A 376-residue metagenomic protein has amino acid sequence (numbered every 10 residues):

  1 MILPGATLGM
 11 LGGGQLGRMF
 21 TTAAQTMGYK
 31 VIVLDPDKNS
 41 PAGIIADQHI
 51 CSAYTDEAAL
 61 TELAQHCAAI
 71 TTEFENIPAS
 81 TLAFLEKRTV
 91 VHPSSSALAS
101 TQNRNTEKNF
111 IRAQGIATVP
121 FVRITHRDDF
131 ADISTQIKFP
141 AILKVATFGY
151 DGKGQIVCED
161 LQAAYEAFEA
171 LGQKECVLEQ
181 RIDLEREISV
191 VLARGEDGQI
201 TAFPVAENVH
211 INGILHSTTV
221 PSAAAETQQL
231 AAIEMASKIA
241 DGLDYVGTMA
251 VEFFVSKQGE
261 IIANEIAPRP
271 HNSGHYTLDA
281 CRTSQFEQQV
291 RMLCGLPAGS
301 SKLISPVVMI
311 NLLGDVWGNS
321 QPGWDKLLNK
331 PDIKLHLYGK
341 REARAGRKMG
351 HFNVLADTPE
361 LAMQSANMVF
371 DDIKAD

Functional and structural regions predicted by a protein language model:
M1-N109, D128, V369: ATP-binding N-terminal substructure of ATP-dependent carboxylate-amine bond-forming enzymes
P4, R291-D376: Peripheral (often C-terminal) accessory segments that flank ATP-dependent C-N-forming ligase machineries
G28, C67-A68, K138, G172 (+1 more regions): Residue-level detector of structured alpha->beta connecting loops
A42-G43, A146-F148, A343-R347: Short, flexible turn/loop "capping" segments at secondary-structure junctions
S100-S189, A193-N212, H216-I239, A366 (+1 more regions): Active-site nucleotide/adenylate-binding loops and adjacent lid/helix of ATP-dependent enzymes
A170-A224, L230-A263, A267-H275, R291-S300 (+2 more regions): Phosphate-binding core of ATP-grasp and ATP-grasp-like enzymes
T277-D279: A conserved FAD-binding loop/helix module that cradles the flavin
